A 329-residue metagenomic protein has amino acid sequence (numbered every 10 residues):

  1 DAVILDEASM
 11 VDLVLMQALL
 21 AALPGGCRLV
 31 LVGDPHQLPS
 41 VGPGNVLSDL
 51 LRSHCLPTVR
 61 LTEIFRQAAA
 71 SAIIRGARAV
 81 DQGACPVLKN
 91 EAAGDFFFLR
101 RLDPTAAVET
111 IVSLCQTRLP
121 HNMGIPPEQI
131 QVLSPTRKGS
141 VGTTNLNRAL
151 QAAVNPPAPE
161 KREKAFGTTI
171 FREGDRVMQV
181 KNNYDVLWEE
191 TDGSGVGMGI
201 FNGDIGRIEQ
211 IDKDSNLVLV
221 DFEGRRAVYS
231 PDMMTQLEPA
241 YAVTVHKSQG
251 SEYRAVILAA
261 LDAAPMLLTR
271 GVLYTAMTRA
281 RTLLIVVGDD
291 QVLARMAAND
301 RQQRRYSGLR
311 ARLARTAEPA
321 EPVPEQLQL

Functional and structural regions predicted by a protein language model:
D1-M16, C27-Q37: SF2 helicase catalytic motif II
A2-D6, L133, M178, I257-A259 (+1 more regions): Structural motif
D6, D34, L61, G206 (+1 more regions): Divalent metal-coordination and catalytic microenvironments
A8, L20-A22, P39, L50-L51 (+11 more regions): Replace "in large, NTP-powered and nucleic-acid-processing enzymes" with "in large, NTP-powered factors and other
A8-M10, H36, R66, D103-P104 (+7 more regions): Short, glycine-/Ser/Thr-/acidic-enriched flexible segments
P24-C27, A280-T282: A short helix->loop->beta-strand "cap" motif at the edges of active sites that frequently abuts
C27, V32-G199, E209, T316 (+1 more regions): Conserved helicase motor core of P-loop NTPases
Q82, T191, N202-L329: C-terminal accessory regions
